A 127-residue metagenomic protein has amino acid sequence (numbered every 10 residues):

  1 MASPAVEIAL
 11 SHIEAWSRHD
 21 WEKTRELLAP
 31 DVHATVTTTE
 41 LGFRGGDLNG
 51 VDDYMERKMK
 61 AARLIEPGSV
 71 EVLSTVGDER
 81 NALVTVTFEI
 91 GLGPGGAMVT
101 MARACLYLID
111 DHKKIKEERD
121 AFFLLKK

Functional and structural regions predicted by a protein language model:
M1-P30, K127: Short, low-complexity N-terminal intrinsically disordered segments enriched in polar/charged residues
M1-V6, R44-V51, T100-R103: Charged, low-complexity, helix/coiled-coil-prone segments
P4, E56-K127: A beta-strand edge to alpha-helix "cap/lid" segment located at domain peripheries
A5, I13, A34, E40 (+1 more regions): N-terminal/domain-start segments enriched in small and hydrophobic, helix-friendly residues, covering either
A9, I13-W16, L28, V36 (+3 more regions): Hydrophobic alpha-helical core bundles mediating ligand binding, dimerization, or RNAP-core interactions
H12, T24, V32, V51-Y54 (+3 more regions): Hydrophobic pocket/interface hotspot
S17, W21, V51-K58, T100: A structural signal for well-ordered alpha-helical scaffolds and beta->alpha junctions
E26-E79: A solvent-exposed, acidic/Ser-Thr-rich amphipathic alpha-helical stretch
